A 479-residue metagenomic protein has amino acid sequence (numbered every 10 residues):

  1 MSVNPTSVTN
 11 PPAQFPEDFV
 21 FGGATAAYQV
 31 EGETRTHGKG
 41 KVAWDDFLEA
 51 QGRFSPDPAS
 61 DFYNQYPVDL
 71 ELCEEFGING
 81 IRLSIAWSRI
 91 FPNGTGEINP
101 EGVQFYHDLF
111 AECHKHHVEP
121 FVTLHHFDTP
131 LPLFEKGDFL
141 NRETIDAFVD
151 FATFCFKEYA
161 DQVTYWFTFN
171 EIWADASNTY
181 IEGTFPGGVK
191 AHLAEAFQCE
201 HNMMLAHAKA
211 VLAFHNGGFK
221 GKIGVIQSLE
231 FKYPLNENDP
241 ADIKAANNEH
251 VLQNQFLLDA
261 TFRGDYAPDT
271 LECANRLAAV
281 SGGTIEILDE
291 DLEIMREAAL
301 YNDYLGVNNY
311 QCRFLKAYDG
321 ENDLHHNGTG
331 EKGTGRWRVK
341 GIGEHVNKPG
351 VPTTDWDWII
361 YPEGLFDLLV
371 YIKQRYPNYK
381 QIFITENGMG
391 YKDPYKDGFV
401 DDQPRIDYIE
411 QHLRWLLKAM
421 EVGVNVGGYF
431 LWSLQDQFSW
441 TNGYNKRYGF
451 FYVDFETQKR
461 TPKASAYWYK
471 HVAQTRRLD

Functional and structural regions predicted by a protein language model:
S2-A50, E74, N93-T95, V103-D479: Active-site region of glycoside hydrolase catalytic domains
D18-V20, Y63, G80: A common structural microfeature
G40-F76: Aromatic- and Gly/Pro-rich amphipathic surface segment
Q65-A86, L300-Y304, R375: Catalytic domains of carbohydrate-active enzymes, especially glycoside hydrolases
I85-I98: Glycine-rich, proline-tolerant flexible connector loops at the mouths of alpha/beta enzymes
